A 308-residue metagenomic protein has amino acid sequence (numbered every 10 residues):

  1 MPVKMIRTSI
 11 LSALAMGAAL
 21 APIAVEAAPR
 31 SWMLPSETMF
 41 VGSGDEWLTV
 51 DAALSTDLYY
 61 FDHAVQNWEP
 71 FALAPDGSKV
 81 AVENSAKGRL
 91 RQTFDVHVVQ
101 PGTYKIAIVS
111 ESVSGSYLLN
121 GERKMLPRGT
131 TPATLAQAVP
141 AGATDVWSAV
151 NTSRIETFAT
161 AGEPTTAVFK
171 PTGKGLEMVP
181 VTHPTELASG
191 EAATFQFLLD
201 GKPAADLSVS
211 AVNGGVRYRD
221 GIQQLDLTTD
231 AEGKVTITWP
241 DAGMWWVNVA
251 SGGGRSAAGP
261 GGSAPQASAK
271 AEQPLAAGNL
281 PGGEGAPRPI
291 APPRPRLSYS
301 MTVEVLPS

Functional and structural regions predicted by a protein language model:
S9-A21: Bacterial N-terminal signal peptides
L20-P29: Sec/Tat signal peptide C-region and signal peptidase I cleavage site
A28-L48, P132-T194, L198-A204, N213-R219 (+1 more regions): Beta-strand-rich domain onsets/edges
L48-K87: N-terminal, post-signal-peptide region of Sec/Tat-exported proteins
F71-K79, S208-D226: Short amphipathic beta-strand segments in non-cytosolic proteins
G88-Q92, Q223-G243: Glycine-centered loop-to-beta-strand initiation motif
H97-G102, W239-G243: Surface-exposed, short loops/turns at beta-strand junctions within beta-sandwich domains
E111-L119, G253-G259: Short acidic/polar inter-strand loop motif in beta-rich domains
